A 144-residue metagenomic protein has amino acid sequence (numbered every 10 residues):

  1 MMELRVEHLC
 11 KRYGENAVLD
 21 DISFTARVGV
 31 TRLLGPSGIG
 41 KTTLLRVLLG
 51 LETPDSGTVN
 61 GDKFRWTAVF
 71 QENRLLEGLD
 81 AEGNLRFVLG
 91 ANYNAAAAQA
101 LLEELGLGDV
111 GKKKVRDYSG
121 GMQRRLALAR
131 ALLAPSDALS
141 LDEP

Functional and structural regions predicted by a protein language model:
L4, V18-L19: Conserved structural motif at the start of ABC-family nucleotide-binding domains
L34-P36: The feature captures the beta-strand-to-loop junction immediately N-terminal to the Walker
L49: Helix-to-loop junction immediately C-terminal to a conserved catalytic motif
L79-A91: Q-loop/switch helix immediately C-terminal to the Walker
Y93-V110: Conserved ABC ATPase "signature" region
K114-Y118: Conserved ABC ATPase signature
L139-E143: Catalytic Walker B motif of ABC-type/P-loop ATPase nucleotide-binding domains
